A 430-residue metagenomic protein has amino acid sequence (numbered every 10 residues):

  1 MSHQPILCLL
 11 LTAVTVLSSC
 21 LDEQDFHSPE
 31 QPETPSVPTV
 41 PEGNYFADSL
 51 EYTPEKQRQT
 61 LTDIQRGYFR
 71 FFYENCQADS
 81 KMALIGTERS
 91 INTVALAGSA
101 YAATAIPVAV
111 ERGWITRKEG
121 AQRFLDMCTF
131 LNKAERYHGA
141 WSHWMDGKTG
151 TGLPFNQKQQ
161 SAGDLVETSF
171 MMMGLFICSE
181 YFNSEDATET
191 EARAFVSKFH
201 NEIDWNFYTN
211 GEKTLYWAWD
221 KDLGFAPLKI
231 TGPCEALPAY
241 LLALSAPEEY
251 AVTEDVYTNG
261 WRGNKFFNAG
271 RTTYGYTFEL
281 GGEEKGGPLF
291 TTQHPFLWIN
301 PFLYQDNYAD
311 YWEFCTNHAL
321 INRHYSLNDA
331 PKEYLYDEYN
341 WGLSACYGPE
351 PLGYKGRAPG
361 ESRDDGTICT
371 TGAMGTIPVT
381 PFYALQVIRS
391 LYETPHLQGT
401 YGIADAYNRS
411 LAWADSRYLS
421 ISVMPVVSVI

Functional and structural regions predicted by a protein language model:
M1-S18: Sec-dependent bacterial lipoprotein signal peptides
T15-L50: Bacterial Sec-dependent N-terminal signal peptides
V37-I430: Ser/Thr/Asn(+Pro)-rich, low-complexity disordered segments
